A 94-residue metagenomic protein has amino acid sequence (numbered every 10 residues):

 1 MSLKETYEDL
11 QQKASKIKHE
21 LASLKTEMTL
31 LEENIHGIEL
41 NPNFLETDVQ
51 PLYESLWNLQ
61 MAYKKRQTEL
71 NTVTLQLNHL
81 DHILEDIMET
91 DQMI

Functional and structural regions predicted by a protein language model:
M1-I94: N-terminal secretion-targeting helices of virulence/extracellular proteins, encompassing both classical Sec signal
